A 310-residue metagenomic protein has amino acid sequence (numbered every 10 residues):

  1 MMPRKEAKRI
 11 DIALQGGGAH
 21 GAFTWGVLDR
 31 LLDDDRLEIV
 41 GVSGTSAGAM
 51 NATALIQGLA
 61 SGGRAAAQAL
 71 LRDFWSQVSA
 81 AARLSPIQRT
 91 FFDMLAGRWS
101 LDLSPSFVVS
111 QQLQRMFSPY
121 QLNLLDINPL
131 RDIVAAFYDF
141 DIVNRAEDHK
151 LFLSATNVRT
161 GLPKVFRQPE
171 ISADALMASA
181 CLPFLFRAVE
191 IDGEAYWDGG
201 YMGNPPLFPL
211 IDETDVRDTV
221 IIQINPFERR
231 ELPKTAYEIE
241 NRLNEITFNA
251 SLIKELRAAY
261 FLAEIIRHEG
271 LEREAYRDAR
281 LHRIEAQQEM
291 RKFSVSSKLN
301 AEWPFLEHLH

Functional and structural regions predicted by a protein language model:
M1-S43, T53-H310: Patatin-like phospholipase
G44, G48: Gly/Ala-rich beta-loop-alpha elbow adjacent to hydrolase catalytic centers
